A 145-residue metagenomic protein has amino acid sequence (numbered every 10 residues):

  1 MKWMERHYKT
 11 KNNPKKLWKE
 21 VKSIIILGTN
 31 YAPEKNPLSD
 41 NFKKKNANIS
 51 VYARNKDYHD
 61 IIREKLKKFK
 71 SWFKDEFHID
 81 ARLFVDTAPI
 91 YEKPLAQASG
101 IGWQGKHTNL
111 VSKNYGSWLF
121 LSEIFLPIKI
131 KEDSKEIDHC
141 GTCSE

Functional and structural regions predicted by a protein language model:
M1-G141: Auxiliary alpha/beta "docking" domains used to position bulky ligands
S144-E145: Iron-sulfur cluster-binding cysteine motifs and their immediate structural context in ferredoxin-like electron-transfer
